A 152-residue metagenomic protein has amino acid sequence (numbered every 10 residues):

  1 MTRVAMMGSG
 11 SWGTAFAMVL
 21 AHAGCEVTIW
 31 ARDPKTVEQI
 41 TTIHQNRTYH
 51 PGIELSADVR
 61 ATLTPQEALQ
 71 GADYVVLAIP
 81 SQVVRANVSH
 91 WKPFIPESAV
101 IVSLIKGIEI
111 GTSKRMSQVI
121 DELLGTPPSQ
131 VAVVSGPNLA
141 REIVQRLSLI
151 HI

Functional and structural regions predicted by a protein language model:
M1, G24, P128, L147-S148: A structure-centric signal for secondary-structure junctions around beta-strands
M1-P51, L63, H90: NAD(P)+-binding Rossmann beta1-loop-alpha1 motif at the extreme N-terminus of oxidoreductases
H22-G24, D58, D73: Intrinsic disorder/low-complexity segments
L55, T62-Q70, Y74-R146: Rossmann-like NAD(P)(H) cofactor-binding subdomain of soluble oxidoreductases
I150-I152: Conserved small/polar residues in nucleotide/adenosyl-binding loops
